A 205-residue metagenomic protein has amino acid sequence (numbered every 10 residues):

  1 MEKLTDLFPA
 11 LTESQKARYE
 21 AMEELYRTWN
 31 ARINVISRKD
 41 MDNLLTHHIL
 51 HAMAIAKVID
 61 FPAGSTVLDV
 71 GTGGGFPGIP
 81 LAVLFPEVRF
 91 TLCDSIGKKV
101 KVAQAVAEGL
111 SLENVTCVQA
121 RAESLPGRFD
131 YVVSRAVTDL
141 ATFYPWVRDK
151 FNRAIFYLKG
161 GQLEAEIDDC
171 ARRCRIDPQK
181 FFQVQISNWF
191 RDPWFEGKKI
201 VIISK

Functional and structural regions predicted by a protein language model:
M1-A63, L68, K98-K101, A105-V115: Class I SAM-dependent transferase core
Y26, L81, K159: Residue-level signal for inorganic ion chemistry
G71: Conserved glycine-centered beta->alpha loop in an early N-terminal alpha/beta scaffold
G74-E87: Conserved SAM-binding loop of SAM-dependent methyltransferases across substrates and taxa, primarily the Class I
E87-T91, S95-K205: S-adenosylmethionine
